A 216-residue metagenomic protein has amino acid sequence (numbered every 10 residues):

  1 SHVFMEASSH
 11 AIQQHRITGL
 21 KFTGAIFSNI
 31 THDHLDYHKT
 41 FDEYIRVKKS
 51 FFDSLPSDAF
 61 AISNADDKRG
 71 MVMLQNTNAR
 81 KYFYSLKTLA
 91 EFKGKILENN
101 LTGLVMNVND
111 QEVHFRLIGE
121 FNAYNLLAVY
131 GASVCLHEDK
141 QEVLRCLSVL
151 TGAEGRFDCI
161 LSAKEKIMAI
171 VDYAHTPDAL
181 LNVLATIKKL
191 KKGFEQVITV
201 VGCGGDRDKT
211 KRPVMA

Functional and structural regions predicted by a protein language model:
S1: Active-site phosphate/ATP/adenylate-binding loop shared across adenylate-forming ligases
F4-A7, Q13-Q14, F22-A169, F194: Acidic, Mg2+-coordinating active-site environments of NTP-dependent enzymes
S9-G19, D178-K189: Switch II of P-loop NTPase G domains
N122, T176, R212: Short, conserved glycine- and acidic-residue-centered signature motifs in active-site or ligand-binding loops
A128, H175, A179: Conserved cofactor-binding/catalytic machinery of classical short-chain dehydrogenase/reductase
A153, L180-L181, A185-A216: Active-site beta-alpha connecting loops in nucleotide-dependent enzymes
D172: Conserved phosphate/oxyanion-binding catalytic-loop motifs
